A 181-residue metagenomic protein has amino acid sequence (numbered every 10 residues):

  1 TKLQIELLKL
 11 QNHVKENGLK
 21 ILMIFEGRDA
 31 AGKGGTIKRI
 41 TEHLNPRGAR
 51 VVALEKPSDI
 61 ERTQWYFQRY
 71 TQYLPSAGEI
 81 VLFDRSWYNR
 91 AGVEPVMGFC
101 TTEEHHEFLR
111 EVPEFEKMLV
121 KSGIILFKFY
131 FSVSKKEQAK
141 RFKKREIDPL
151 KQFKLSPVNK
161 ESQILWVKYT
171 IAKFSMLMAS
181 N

Functional and structural regions predicted by a protein language model:
T1-N181: Glycine-rich phosphate-binding loop of ATP-dependent small-molecule kinases
